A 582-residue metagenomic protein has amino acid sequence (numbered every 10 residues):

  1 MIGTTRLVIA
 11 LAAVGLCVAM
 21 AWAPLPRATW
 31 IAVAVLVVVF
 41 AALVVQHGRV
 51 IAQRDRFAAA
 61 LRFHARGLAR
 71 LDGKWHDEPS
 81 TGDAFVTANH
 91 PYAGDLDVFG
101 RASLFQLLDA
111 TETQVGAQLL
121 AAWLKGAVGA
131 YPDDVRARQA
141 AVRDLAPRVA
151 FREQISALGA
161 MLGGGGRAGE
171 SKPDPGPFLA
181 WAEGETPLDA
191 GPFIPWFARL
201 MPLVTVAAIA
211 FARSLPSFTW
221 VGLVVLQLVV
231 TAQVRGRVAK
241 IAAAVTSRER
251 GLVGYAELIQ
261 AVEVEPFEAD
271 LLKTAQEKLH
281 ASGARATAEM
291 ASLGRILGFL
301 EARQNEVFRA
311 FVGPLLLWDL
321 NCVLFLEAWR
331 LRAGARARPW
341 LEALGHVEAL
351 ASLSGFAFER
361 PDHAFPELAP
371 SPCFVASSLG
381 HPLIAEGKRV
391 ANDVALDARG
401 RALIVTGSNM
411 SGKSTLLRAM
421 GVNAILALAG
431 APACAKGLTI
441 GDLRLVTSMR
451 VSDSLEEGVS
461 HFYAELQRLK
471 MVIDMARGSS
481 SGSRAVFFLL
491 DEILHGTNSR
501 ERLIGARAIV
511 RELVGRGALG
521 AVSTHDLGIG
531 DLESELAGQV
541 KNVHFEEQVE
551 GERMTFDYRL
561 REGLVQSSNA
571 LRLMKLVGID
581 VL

Functional and structural regions predicted by a protein language model:
M1-S411, T415-L445, R468, G478: Alpha-helical coupling/stalk and coiled-coil linker elements that connect catalytic or binding modules and transmit
L43, V234, L353, R360-L582: ATPase nucleotide-binding head domains, primarily ABC-like/P-loop NTPase cores
